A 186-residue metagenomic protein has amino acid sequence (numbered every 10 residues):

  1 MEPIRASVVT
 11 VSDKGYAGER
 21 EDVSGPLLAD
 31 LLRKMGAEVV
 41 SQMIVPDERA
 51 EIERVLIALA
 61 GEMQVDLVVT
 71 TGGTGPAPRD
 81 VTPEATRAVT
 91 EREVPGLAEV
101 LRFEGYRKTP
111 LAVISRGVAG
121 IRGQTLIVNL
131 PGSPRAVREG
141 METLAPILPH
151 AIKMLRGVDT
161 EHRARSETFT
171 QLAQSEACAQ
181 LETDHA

Functional and structural regions predicted by a protein language model:
M1-A186: Non-catalytic beta/alpha edge segments that cap or flank active sites
